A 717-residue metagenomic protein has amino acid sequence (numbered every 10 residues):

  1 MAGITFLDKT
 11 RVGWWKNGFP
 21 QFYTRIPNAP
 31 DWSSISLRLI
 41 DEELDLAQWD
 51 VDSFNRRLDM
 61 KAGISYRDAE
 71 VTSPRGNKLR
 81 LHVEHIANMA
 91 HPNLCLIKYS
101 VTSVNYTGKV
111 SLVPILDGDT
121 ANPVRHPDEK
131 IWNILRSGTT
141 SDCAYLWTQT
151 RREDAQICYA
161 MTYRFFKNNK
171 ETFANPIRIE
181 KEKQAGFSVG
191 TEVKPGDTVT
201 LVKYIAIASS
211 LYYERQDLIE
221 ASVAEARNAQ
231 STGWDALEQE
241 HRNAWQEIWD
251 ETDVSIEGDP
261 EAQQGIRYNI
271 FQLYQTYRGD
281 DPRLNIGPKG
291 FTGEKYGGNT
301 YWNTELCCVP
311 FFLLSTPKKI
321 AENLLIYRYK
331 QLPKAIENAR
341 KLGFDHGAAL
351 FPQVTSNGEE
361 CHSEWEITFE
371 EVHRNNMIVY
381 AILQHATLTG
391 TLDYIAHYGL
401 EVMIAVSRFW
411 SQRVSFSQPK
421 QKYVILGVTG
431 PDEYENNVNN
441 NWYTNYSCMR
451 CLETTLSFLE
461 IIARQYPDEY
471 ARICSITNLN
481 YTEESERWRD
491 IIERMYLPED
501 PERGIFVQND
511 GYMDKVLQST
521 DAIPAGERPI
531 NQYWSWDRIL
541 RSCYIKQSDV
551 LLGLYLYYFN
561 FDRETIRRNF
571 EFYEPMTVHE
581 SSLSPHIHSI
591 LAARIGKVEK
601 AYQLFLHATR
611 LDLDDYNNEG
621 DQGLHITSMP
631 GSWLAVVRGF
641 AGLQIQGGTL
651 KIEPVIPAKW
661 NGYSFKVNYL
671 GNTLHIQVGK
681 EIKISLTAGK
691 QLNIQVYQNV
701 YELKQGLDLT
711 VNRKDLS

Functional and structural regions predicted by a protein language model:
M1-Y296, W534-R538, L716-S717: Acidic/polar, glycine-enriched structural segments that form the non-catalytic walls/loops of the carbohydrate-binding
Q21-R80, R563-R567, E574, I587-S717: Non-catalytic C-terminal accessory modules of carbohydrate-active enzymes
D250-S255, Q272-Q275, L306-K318, E366 (+7 more regions): Well-ordered alpha-helical scaffold segments within catalytic/enzyme domains
T252-L284, P288, N445, Y470-G511: Gly/Pro-rich turn-and-neighbor structural signature
Y268-Q275, Y327-K334, E401-R413, R450 (+3 more regions): Alpha-helical scaffold segments in carbohydrate-active enzymes
Y277-T292, K318-Y380, A386, L392-H397 (+4 more regions): Helix-terminus loop motifs that line ligand-binding clefts
T292-T300, A349-H397, R408-D490: The feature captures the catalytic groove of carbohydrate-active enzymes
T300-L306, P310-Y329, H397, E453 (+2 more regions): Active-site core of glycosidic bond-cleaving carbohydrate-active enzymes
